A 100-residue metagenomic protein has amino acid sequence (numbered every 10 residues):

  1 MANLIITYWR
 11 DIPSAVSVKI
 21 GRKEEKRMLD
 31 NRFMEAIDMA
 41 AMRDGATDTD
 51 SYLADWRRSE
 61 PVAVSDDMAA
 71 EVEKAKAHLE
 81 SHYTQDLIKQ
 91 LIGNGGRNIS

Functional and structural regions predicted by a protein language model:
M1-R27: Short, charged/polar N-terminal "headpieces" of proteins
S17, E24, A41, P61-V64 (+1 more regions): Residues in flexible loops and secondary-structure boundaries
G21-R58: Acidic, aromatic-enriched beta-alpha/helix-loop junctions
D48-S100: Acidic, low-complexity intrinsically disordered segments
